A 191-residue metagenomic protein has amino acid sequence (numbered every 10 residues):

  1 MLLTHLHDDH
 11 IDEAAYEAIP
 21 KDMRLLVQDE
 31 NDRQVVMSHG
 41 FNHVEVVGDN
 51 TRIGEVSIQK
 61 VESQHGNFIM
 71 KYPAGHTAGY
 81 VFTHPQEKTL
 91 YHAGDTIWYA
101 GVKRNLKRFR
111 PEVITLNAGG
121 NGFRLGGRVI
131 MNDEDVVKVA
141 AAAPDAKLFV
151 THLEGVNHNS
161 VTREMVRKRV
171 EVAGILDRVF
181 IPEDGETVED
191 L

Functional and structural regions predicted by a protein language model:
M1-Q28, D32, R110-T115: Active-site metal-binding motif and surrounding structural segment of the metallo-beta-lactamase
H5, D12, I58, D95 (+2 more regions): Divalent metal-coordination and catalytic microenvironments
I11-D12, V35, R124, H158: Glycine/Thr-rich phosphate-binding loops of Rossmann-like dinucleotide-binding domains
A14-A18, V35-G40, G101-N105: A short acidic, amphipathic alpha-helical/loop segment
R24, K88-L90, V113, K147: Structural motif
N31-M37, N157-N159, E189: Short, charged/polar "capping" segments at the starts of alpha-helices and the immediately preceding loops
E45-R108, D184-L191: Core dinuclear metal-dependent hydrolase active-site scaffold
I97-D184: Cap/insert and terminal regions of metallo-dependent hydrolase folds
